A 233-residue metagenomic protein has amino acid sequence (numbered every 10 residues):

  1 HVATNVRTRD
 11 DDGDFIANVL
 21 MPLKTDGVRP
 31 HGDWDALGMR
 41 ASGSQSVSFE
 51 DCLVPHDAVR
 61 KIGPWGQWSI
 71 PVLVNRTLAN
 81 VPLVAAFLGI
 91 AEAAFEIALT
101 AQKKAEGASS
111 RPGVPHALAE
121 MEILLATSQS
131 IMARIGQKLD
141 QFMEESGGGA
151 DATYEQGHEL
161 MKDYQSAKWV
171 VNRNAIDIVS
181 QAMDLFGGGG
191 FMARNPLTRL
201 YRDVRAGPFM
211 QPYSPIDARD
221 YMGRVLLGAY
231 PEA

Functional and structural regions predicted by a protein language model:
H1-P30: A short core secondary-structure module
H31-D35: Short beta-alpha junctions and helix-cap segments that line functional grooves
A36-Q129: Glycine-rich beta->alpha junctions and the first turn(s) of the following alpha-helix
V84, L118-M121, L160, Y164 (+1 more regions): Hydrophobic packing residues in well-ordered alpha-helices of helical domains and bundles
G89, A119-A126, Q165, W169-I176 (+2 more regions): Generic structural signal for well-ordered, non-transmembrane alpha-helical segments in soluble/cytosolic regions
T100, I131-I135, D177: Extended, amphipathic, non-transmembrane alpha-helical segments
Q129-V170, M183-F191: C-terminal helix-coil-helix/basic helical segment that borders enzyme active sites and/or dimer interfaces and provides
F186-A233: Glycine-rich phosphate/cofactor-binding loops in nucleotide/flavin-utilizing enzymes
